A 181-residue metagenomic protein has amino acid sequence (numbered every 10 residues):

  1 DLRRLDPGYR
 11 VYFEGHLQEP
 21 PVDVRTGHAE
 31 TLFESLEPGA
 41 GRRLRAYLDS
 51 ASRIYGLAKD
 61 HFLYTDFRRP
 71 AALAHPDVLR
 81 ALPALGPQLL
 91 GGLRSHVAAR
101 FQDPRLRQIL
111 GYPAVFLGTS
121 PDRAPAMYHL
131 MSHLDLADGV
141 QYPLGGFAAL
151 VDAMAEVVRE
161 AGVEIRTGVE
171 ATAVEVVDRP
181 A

Functional and structural regions predicted by a protein language model:
D1, P38-G41, G139, G168: Glycine-centered secondary-structure boundary/capping sites
D1-G8: N-terminal FAD cofactor-binding segment of flavoenzymes
D6, D23, V169: Residues at the C-termini of beta-strands that transition into short coil/loop
R10-Y12: Residue-level detector of beta-strand face positions
E14-R123: Rossmann-like flavin
A98, H129-A181: Helical element adjacent to the flavin cofactor pocket in flavoenzyme catalytic cores
